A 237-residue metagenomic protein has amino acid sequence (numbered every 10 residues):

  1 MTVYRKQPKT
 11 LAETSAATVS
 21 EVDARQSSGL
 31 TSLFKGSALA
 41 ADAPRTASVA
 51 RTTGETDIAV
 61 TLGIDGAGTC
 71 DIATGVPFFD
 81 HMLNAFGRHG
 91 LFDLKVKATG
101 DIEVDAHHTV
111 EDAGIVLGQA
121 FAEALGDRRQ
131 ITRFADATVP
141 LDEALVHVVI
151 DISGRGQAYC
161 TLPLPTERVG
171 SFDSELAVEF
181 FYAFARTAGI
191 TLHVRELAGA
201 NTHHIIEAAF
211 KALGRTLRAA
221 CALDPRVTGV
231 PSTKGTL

Functional and structural regions predicted by a protein language model:
M1-T14, V19: N-terminal acidic, proline/glycine-rich, low-complexity intrinsically disordered segments
T2-K6, L33-L237: Structural preference for solvent-exposed beta-strand-turn elements and adjacent flexible terminal/loop segments within
